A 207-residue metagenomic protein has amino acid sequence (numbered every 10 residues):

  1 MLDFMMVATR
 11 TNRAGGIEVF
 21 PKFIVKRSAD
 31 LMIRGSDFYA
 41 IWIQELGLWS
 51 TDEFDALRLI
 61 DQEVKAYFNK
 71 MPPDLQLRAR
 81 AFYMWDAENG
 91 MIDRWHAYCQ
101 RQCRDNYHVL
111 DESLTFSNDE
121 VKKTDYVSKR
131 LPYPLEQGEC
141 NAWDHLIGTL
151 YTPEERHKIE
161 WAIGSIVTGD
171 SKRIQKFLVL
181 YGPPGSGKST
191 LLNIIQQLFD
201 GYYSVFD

Functional and structural regions predicted by a protein language model:
M1-Y126: Intein modules and their embedded homing endonuclease domains
A29-F54, Y107-D207: P-loop NTPase catalytic core of nucleic-acid-dependent motor ATPases
